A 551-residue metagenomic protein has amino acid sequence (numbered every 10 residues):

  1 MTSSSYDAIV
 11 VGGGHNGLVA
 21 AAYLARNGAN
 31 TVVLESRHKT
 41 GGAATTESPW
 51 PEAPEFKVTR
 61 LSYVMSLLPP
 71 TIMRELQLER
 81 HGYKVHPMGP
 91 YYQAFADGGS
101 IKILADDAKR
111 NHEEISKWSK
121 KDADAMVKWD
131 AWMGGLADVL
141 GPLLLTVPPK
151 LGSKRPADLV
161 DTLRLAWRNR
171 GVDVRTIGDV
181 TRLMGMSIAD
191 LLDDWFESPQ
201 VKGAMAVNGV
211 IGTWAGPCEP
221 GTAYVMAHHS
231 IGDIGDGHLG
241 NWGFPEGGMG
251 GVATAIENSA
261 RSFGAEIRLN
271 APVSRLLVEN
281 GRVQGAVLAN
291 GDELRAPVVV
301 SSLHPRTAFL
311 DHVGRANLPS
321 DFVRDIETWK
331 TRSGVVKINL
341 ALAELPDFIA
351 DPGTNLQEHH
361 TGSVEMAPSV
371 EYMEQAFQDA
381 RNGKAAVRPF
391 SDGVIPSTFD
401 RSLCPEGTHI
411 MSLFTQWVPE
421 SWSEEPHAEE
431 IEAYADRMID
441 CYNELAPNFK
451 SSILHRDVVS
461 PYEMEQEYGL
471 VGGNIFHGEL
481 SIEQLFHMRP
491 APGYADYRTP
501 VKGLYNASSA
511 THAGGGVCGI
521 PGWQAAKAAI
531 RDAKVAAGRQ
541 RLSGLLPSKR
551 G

Functional and structural regions predicted by a protein language model:
M1-A8, R26-N27, L485-H487, A491-P492 (+1 more regions): Extreme N-terminal leader/targeting segments of oxidoreductases
T2-G152, L480: N-terminal glycine-rich phosphate/pyrophosphate-binding loop and immediately adjacent elements
S116-K117, G250, R306-H312, A343 (+4 more regions): Conserved FAD/dinucleotide-binding core of flavoprotein oxidoreductases
G134-F263, L470-L485: Active-site/ligand-binding neighborhood in enzyme catalytic cores
S198, K202-G221, G383-P396, N448-H512: A glycine-rich dinucleotide-binding beta-alpha-beta segment and adjacent secondary-structure elements that constitute
F244-E246, A265, P272-C404: Mid-domain catalytic core of redox enzymes that form a hydrophobic substrate pocket/lid adjacent to a catalytic redox
P319, L345-P346, Q378-R388, H427-Q466: Flavin-binding catalytic cores
S509-I530: A conserved FAD-binding loop/helix module that cradles the flavin
